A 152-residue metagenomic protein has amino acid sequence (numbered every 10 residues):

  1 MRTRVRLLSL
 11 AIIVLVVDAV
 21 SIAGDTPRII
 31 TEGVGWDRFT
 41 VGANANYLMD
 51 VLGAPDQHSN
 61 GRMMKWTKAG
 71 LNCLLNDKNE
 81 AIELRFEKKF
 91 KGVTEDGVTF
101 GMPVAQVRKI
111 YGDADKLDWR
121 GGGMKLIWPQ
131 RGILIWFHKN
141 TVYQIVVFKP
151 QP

Functional and structural regions predicted by a protein language model:
M1-S9: Bacterial N-terminal signal peptides that target proteins for export
S9-D18: Bacterial N-terminal signal peptides
I12, D37, D96: Generic anion/oxyanion-binding catalytic loop in active/binding sites
G24-I29, G33-V34, T40-K88, V98-P152: A cross-family detector of function-defining hotspots
F90-T94: Mature extracytoplasmic domains of secretory-pathway proteins
